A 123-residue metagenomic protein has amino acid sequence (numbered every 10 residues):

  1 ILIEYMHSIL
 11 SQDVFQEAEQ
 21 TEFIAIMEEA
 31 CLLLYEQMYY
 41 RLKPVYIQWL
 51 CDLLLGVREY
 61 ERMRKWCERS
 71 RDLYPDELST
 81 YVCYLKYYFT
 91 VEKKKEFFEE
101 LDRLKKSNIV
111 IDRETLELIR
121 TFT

Functional and structural regions predicted by a protein language model:
I1, Y40, Y46, T80 (+1 more regions): TPR alpha-solenoid repeat register
Y5, I9, W49-L50, Y84-Y87: Structural register within alpha-helical repeat arrays
F15, C51-L55, L85-F89: Tandem alpha-helical RNA-recognition repeat domains
Q16-Y35, Y60-S70, K94-N108: Alpha-helical repeat scaffolds
E77-T90, K94, F98-L101: Extended alpha-helical scaffolding segments
D112-T123: Eukaryotic acidic, Ser/Thr-rich intrinsically disordered low-complexity regions
